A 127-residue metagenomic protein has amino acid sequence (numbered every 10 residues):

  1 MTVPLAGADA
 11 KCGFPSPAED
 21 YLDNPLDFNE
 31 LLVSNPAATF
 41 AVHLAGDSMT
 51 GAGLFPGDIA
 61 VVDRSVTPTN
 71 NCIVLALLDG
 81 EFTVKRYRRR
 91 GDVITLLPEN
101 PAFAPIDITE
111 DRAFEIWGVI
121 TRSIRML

Functional and structural regions predicted by a protein language model:
M1-T50, E81-F82, R89, V93 (+4 more regions): Short, positionally conserved secondary-structure boundary motifs
A37-T39, T69-V74: Short, hydrophobic/aromatic-rich segments at coil-to-beta transitions
G57-D58, C72: Structural motif
C72-V74, V84-R89: Short beta-strand-centered aromatic/proline hotspots
T95-P101: Catalytic Cys-His active-site segments of thiol-dependent hydrolases/isopeptidases
